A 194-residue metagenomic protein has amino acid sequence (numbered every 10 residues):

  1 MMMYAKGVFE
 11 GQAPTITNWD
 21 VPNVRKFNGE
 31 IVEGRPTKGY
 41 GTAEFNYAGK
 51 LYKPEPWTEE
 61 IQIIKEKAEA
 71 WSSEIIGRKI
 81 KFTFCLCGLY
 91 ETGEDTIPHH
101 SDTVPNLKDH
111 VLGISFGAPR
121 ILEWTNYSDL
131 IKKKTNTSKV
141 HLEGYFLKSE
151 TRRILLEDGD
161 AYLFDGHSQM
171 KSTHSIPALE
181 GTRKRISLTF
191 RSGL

Functional and structural regions predicted by a protein language model:
M1-L194: Non-heme Fe(II) oxygenase metal-center motifs and adjacent flexible, charged/small-residue loops
